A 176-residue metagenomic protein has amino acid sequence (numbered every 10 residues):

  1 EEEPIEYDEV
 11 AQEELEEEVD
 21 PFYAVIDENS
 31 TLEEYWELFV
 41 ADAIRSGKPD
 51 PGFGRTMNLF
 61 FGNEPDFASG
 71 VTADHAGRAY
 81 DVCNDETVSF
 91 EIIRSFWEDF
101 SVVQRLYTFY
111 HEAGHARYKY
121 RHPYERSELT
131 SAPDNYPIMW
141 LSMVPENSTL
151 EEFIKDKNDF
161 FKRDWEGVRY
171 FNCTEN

Functional and structural regions predicted by a protein language model:
E1-Q12: Bacterial Sec-dependent N-terminal signal peptides
Q12, E16, D20-F39, K48-G52 (+4 more regions): Metalloprotease/metallohydrolase-associated module, dominated by Zn2+-dependent proteases
F53-S69: Acidic helix-start/capping segments at beta-turn-to-alpha-helix junctions
M57, R105-L106, P137: Residue-level detector of short, conserved catalytic/binding motifs and their immediate flanks
F60-G62, V103, A116: Post-signal/leader-peptide non-cytosolic segments of secretory proteins
F60-P65, R94-S95, E112, W140-V144: Active-site-proximal beta-strand/loop segments in catalytic clefts of secreted hydrolases
E91-F109: Short pre-active-site segment immediately N-terminal to the catalytic Zn-binding motif
L106-Y120: Active-site recognition of the HExxH zinc-binding catalytic motif
